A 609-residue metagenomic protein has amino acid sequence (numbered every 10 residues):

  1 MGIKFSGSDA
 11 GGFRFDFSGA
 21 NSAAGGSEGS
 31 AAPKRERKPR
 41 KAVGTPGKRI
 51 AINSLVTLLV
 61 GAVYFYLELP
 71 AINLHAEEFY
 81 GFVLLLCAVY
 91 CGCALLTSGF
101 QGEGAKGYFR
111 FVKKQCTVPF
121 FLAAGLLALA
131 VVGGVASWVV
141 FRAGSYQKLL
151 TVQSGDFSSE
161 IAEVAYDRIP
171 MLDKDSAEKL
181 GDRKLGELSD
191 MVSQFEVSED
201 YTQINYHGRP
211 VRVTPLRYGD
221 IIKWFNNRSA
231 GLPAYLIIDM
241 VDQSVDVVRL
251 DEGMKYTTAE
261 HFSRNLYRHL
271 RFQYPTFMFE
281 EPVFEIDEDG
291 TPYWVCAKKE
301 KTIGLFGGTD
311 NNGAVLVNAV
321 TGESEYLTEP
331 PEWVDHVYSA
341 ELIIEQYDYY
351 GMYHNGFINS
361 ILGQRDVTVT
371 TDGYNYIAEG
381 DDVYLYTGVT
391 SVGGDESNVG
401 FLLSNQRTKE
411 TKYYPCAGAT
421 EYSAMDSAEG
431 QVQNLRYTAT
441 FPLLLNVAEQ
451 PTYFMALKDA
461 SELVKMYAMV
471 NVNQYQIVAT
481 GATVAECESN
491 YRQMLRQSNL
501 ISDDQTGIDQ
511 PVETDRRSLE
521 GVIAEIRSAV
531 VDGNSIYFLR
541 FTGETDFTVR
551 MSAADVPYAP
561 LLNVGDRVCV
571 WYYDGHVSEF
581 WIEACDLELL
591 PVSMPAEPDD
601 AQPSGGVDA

Functional and structural regions predicted by a protein language model:
I3-A609: Soluble extracytoplasmic regions of secretory-pathway and membrane proteins
